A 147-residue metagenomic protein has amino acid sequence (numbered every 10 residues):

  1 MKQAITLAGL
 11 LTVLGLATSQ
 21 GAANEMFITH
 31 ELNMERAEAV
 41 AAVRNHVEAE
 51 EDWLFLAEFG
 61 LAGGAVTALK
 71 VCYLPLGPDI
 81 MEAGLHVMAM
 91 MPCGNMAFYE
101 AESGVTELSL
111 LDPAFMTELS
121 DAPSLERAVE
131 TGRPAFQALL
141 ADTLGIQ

Functional and structural regions predicted by a protein language model:
M1-A4: Positively charged n-region of N-terminal signal peptides that target proteins for export
A8-A17: Bacterial N-terminal signal peptides
G21-F55, F59-L61: Terminal, regulation- and interaction-focused segments at domain boundaries
F27-E31, A68-K70, M96-A97, E107-S109: Ordered hydrophobic segments in well-structured contexts
N45-A49, H86, A141: Short, intrinsically disordered, mixed-charge
W53-N95: Compact, glycine-rich, soluble single-domain proteins
H86, G94-E126: Beta-strand/loop substructures that line and gate deep hydrophobic ligand-binding cavities in soluble
D112-Q147: C-terminal partner/receptor-binding element of secreted or periplasmic proteins
